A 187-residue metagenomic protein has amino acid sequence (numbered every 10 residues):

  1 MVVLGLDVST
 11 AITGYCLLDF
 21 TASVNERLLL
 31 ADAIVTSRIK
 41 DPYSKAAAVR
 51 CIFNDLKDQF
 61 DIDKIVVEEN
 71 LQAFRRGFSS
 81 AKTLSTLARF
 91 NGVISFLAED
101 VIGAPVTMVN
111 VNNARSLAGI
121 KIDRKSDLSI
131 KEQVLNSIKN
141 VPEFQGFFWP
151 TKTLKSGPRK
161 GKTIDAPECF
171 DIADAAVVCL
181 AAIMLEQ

Functional and structural regions predicted by a protein language model:
M1-Q187: Phosphate- and other anionic-substrate recognition elements at nucleic-acid/protein interfaces
